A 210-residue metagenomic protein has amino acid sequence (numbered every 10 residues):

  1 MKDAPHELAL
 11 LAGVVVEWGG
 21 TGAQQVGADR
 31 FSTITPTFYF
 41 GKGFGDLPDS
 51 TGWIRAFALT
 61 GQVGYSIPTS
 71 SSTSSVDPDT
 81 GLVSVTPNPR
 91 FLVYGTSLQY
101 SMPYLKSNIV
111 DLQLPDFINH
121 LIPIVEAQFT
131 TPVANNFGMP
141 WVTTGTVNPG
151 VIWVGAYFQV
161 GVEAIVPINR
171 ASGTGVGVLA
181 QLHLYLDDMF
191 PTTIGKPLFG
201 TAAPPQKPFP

Functional and structural regions predicted by a protein language model:
M1-T96, G138-W141, F190, P210: Outer-membrane pore/translocation modules
V85-F209: Outer membrane beta-barrel transmembrane domains
